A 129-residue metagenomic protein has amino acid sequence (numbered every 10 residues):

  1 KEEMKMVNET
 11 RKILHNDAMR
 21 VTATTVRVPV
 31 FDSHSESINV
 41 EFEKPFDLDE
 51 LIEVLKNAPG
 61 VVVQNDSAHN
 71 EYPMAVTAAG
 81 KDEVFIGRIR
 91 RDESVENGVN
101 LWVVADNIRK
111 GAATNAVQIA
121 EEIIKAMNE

Functional and structural regions predicted by a protein language model:
K1-N100: C-terminal substrate-binding/catalytic lobe of Rossmann-fold NAD(P)-dependent oxidoreductases
E83-F85, R90-E129: NAD(P)-dependent Rossmann-like dehydrogenase/reductase catalytic/cofactor-binding core
